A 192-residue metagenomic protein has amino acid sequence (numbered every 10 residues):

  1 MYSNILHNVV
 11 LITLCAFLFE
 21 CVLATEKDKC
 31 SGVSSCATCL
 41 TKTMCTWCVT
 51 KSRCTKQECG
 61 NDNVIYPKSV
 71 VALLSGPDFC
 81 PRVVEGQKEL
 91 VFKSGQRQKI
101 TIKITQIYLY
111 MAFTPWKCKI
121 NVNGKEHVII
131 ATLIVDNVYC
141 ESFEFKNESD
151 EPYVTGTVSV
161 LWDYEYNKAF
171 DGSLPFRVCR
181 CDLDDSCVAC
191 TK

Functional and structural regions predicted by a protein language model:
M1-N4, T191-K192: A positional/structural detector of protein chain ends, strongest at the extreme C-terminus and weakly at the extreme
Y2, I12-G32: N-terminal signal peptide
H7-N8: Transmembrane alpha-helices of multi-pass eukaryotic membrane proteins
K27-S31, A37, F92, Y110: Short amphipathic alpha-helical molecular recognition features
G32-N61, A189-K192: Extracellular Cys-Trp
Y66-E85: Proline/serine/threonine-rich low-complexity linkers at boundaries of modular beta-sandwich domains
F79-I107, K117-T191: Beta-rich interaction modules in large eukaryotic scaffold/regulatory proteins
M111-P115: Solvent-exposed loop/turn segments flanking beta-strands in beta-repeat/beta-sandwich domains
